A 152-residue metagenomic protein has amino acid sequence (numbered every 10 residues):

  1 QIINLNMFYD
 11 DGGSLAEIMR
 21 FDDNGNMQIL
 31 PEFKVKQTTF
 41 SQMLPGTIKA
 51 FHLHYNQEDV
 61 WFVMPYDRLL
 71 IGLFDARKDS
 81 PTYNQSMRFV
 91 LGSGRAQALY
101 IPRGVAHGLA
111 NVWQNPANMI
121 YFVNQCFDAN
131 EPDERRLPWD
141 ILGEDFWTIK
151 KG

Functional and structural regions predicted by a protein language model:
Q1-G94, V112-G152: Non-catalytic, conserved peripheral segments adjacent to functional cores
G92, L99-Y100: Structured catalytic/translocation cores of nucleotide/phosphate-coupled proteins
L99, H107-W113: Short beta-strand His + acidic residue motifs that chelate non-heme Fe in jelly-roll/DSBH and cupin folds
